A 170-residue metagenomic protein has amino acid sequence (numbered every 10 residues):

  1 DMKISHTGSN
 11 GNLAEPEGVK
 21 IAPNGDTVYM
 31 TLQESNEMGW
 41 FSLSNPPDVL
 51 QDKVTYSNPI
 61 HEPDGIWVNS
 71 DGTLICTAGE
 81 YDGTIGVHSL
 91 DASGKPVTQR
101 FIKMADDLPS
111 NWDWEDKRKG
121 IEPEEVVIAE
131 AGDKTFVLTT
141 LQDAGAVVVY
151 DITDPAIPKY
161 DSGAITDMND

Functional and structural regions predicted by a protein language model:
D1-G11, V49-P59, S93, V97-R118 (+1 more regions): Surface-exposed loop and turn segments in beta-propeller and other repeat-based domains that flank or scaffold
K20, W67, V127-A129: Conserved beta-strand position repeated across blades of beta-propeller domains
P23-G25, S70-G72, E130-K134: Residue-level detector of Asp-centered blade-edge/turn motifs that repeat once per structural unit in beta-propeller
Q33-E34, E80-Y81, T140-D143: Short loop/turn segments immediately following the C-termini of beta-strands
N36-M38, G83-I85, G145-V147: Structural signal for beta-propeller blades
W40-D48, H88-Q99, Y150-P158: Short loop/turn segments immediately following beta-strands, especially the blade-tip and inter-blade linker loops
